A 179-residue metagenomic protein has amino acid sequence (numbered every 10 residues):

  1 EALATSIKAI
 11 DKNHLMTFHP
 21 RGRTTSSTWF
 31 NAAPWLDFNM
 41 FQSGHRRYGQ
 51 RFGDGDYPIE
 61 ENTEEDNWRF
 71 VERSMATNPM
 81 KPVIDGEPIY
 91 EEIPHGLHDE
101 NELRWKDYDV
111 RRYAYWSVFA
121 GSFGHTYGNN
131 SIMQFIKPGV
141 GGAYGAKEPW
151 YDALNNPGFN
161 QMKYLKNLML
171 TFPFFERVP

Functional and structural regions predicted by a protein language model:
E1-A114: Substrate-binding/catalytic cleft of secreted carbohydrate-active enzymes, primarily glycoside hydrolases
P79-V83, Y90-P94, K106-P179: Aromatic- and carboxylate-lined catalytic core of secreted/periplasmic carbohydrate-active enzymes
